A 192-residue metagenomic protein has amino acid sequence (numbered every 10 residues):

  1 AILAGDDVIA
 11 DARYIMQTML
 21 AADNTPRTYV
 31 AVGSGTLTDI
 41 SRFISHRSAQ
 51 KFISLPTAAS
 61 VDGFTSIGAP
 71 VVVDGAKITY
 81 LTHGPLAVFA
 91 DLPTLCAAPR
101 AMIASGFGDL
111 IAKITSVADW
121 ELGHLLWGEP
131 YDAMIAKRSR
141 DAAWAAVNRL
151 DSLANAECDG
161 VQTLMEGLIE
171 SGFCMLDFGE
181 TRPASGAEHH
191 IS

Functional and structural regions predicted by a protein language model:
A1-I53, S152-T163: N-terminal small/polar loop signature for handling phosphorylated ligands or for N-terminal nucleophile
A4-P26, A59, F173-S192: Non-transmembrane, aqueous-exposed alpha-helical and coiled segments at domain scale
A21-N24, S45, I78-H83, A87 (+4 more regions): Solvent-exposed alpha-helices and their adjacent loops that cap or buttress functional pockets in soluble metabolic
G33-G35, G63, G106-G108, G172 (+2 more regions): Glycine-centered flexibility sites
H46-A145: A glycine/threonine-rich phosphate-anchoring loop and its flanking beta-alpha core in nucleotide/phosphate-binding
A136-S192: Active-site segments that bind and position negatively charged phosphate/pyrophosphate groups
